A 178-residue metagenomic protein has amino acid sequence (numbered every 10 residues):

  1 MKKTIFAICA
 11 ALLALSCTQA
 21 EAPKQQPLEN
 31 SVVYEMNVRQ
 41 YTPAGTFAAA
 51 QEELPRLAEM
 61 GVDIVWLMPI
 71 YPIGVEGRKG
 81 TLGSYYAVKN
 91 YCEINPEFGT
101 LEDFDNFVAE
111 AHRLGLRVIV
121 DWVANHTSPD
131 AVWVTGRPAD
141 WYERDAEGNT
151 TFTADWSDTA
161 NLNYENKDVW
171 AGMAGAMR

Functional and structural regions predicted by a protein language model:
M1-T4: Positively charged n-region of N-terminal signal peptides that target proteins for export
F6-A10: Sec-dependent N-terminal signal peptides
L15-S16: C-terminal motif of bacterial Sec signal peptides marking the signal peptidase cleavage site
A22-A48, E52-D63, P69-R178: Substrate-binding/active-site clefts of carbohydrate-active enzymes
